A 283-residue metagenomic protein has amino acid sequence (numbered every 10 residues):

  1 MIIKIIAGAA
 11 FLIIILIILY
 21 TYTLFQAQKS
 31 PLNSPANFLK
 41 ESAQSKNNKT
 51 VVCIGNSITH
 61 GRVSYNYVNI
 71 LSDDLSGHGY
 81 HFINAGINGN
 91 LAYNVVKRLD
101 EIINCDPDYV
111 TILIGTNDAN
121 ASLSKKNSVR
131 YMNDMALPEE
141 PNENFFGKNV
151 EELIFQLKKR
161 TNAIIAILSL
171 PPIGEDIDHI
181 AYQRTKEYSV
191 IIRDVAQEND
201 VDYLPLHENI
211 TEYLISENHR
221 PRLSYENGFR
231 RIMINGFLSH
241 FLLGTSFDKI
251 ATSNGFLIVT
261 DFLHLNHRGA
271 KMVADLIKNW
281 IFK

Functional and structural regions predicted by a protein language model:
M1-I14: N-terminal Sec-pathway targeting helices
K4, N94-F282: Alpha-helical cap/lid subdomain in secreted, periplasmic, or secretory-pathway luminal O-acyl-processing enzymes
I14-L16, G61, E140, Q197: Generic detection of intrinsically disordered/low-complexity segments and helix-coil linkers/edges
L16, Y20, K158-T161: Non-cleavable N-terminal signal-anchor transmembrane helices
L19-Y109: Serine-esterase "nucleophile elbow" of acetyl-processing enzymes
